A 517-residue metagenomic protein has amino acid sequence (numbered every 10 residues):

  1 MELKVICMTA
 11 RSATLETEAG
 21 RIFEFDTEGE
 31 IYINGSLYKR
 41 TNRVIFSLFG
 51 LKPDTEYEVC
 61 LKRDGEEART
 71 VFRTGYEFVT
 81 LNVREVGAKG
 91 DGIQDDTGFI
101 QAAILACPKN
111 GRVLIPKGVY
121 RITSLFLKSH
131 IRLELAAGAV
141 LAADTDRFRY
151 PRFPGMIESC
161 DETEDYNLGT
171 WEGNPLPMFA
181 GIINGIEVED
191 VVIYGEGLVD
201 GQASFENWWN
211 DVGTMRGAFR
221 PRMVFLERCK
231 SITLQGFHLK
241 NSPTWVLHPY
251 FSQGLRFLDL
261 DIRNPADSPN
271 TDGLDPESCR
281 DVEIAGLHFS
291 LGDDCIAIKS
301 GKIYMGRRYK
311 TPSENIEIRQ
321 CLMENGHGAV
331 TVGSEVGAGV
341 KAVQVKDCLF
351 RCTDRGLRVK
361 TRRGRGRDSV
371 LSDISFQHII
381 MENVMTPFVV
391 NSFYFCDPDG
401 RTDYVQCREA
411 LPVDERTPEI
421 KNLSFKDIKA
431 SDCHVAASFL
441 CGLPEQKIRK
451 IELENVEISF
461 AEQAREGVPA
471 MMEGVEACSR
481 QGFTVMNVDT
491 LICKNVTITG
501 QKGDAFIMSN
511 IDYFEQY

Functional and structural regions predicted by a protein language model:
M1-Y517: Extracellular/periplasmic carbohydrate-active domains that bind, remodel, or depolymerize complex polysaccharides
